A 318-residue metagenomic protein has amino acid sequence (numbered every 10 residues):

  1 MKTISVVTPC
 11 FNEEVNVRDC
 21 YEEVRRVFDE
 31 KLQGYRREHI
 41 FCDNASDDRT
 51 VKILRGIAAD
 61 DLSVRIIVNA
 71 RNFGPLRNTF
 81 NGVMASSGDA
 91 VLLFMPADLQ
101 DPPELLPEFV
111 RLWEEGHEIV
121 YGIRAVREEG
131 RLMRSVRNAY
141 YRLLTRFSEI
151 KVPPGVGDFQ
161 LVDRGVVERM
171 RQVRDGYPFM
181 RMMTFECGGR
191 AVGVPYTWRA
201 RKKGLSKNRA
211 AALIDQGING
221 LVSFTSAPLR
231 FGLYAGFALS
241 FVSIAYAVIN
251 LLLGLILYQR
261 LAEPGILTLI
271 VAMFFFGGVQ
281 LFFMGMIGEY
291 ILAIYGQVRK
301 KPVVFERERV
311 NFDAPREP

Functional and structural regions predicted by a protein language model:
T3, R181-P318: Hydrophobic helical membrane-anchoring modules
T8, Q33-A45, I67-V68: Short beta-strand/loop segment that forms part of the nucleotide-sugar
E13-E30: Short, well-formed alpha-helical segments that are part of the catalytic scaffolds of diverse glycosyltransferases
V15-D19, D48-G56: Acidic helix N-cap motif at the loop->helix transition within catalytic regions of sugar-transfer enzymes
F28-G34, A58-S63: Short helix-capping segments at alpha-helix termini
D43-V51, L99-Q100: A conserved acidic beta->alpha catalytic loop
N69-R71, P75-S86, P103-M183, R199-A211 (+1 more regions): Acceptor/aglycone-binding surface of glycosyltransferases and processive sugar-polymer synthases
D89-Q100: Short beta-strand-to-loop acidic/aromatic patch adjacent to the donor-nucleotide binding site
